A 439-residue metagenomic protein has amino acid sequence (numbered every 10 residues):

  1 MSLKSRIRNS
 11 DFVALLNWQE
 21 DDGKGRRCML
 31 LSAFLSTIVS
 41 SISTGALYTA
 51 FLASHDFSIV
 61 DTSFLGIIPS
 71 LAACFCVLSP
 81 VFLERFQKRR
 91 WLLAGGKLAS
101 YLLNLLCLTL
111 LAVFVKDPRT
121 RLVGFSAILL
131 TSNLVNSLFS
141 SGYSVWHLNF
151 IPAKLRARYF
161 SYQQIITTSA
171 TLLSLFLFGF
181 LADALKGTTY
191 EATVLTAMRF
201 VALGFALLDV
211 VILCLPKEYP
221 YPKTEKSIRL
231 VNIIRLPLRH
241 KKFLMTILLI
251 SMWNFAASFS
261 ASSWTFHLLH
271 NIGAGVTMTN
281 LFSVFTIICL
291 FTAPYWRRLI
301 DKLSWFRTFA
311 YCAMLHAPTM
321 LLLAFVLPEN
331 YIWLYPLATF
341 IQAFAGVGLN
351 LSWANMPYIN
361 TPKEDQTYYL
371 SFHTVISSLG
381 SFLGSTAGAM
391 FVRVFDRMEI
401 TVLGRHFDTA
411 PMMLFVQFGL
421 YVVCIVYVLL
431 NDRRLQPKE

Functional and structural regions predicted by a protein language model:
M1-C28, K116, R121-S126, L130 (+4 more regions): Intracellular loop-helix junctions on the cytosolic face of multi-pass helical membrane proteins
L3-C76, P80-L83, R90-L93, L105-L108 (+2 more regions): Helix-loop boundary and gating motifs at the non-cytosolic
F34, L103, R119-F139, I332-L349: Hydrophobic core of transmembrane alpha-helices in multi-pass small-molecule transporters, especially MFS/SLC-type
T49-S54, V81, R85, L108-K116 (+2 more regions): Transmembrane alpha-helix termini and helix-breaking/packing motifs in multi-pass membrane transporters
I59, A153-Q163, G275-V276, T361-V375: Loop-to-transmembrane helix entry/capping segments in MFS-fold secondary transporters and related SLC/MFSD carriers
F75-W91, A182, T292-W305, V392: Helix-to-loop junctions at the C-terminal end of transmembrane segments in multipass secondary transporters
R85-Y101, Y190, D301-M314: Cytoplasmic membrane-interface "Motif A"-like loop-to-helix N-cap segments of 12-TM Major Facilitator Superfamily
K97-R119, M314-N330: C-terminal ends and interior cores of transmembrane alpha-helices in multi-pass membrane transporters/permeases
